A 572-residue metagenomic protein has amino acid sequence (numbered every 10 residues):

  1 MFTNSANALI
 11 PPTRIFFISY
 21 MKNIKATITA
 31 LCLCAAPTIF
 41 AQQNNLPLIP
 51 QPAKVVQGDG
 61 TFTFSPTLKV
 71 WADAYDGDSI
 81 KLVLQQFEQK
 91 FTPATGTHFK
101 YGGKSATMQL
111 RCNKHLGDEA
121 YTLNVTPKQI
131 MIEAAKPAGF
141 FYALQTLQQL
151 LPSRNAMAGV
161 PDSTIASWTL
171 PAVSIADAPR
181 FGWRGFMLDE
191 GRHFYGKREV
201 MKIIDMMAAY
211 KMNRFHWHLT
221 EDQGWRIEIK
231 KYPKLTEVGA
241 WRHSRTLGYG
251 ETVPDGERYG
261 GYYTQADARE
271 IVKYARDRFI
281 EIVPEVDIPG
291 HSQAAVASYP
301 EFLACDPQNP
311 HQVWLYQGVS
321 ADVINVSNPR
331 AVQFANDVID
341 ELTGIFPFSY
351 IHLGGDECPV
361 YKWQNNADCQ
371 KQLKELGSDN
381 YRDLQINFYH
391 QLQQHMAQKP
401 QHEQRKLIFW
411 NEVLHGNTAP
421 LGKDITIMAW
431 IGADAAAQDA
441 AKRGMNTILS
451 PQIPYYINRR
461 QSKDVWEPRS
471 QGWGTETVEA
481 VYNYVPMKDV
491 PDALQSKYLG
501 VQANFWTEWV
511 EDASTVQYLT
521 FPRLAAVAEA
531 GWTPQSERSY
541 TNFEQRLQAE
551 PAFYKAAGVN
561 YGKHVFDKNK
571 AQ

Functional and structural regions predicted by a protein language model:
M1-N45: Bacterial Sec-dependent N-terminal signal peptides
Q42-F181, T515, A530-V565: Contiguous, structured surface segment used for ligand recognition
D78-I80, F194-G196, D222-E228, P289-A295 (+6 more regions): Flexible loop/turn segments at secondary-structure boundaries
L116-Q333, D337, E341-Y350, H395 (+1 more regions): Feature activates predominantly on carbohydrate-active enzymes
P233-L235, P300-L303, C369, I425-I427 (+1 more regions): Short, hinge-like loop/turn segments at secondary-structure boundaries
P300, L315, V319-I425, W430-D439: Active-site neighborhood of glycoside hydrolase catalytic domains
K406-E412, A419-I425, W430-Q572: Flexible, acidic glycine-rich loops studded with aromatic residues
